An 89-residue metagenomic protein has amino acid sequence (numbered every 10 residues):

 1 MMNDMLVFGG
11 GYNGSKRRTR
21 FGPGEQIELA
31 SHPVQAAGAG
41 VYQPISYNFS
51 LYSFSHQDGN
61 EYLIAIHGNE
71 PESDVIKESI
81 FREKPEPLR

Functional and structural regions predicted by a protein language model:
M2-F8, Y12-R89: Domain-length accessory/inserted modules outside core catalytic folds
